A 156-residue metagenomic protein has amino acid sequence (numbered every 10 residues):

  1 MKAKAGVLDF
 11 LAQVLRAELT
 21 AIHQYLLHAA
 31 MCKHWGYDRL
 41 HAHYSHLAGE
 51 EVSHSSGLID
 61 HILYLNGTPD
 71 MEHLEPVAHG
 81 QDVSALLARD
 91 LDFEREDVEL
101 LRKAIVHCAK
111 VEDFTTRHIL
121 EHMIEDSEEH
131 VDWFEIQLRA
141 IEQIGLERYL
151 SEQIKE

Functional and structural regions predicted by a protein language model:
M1-E156: Iron-associated oxidoreductase/ferritin-like identity signal
